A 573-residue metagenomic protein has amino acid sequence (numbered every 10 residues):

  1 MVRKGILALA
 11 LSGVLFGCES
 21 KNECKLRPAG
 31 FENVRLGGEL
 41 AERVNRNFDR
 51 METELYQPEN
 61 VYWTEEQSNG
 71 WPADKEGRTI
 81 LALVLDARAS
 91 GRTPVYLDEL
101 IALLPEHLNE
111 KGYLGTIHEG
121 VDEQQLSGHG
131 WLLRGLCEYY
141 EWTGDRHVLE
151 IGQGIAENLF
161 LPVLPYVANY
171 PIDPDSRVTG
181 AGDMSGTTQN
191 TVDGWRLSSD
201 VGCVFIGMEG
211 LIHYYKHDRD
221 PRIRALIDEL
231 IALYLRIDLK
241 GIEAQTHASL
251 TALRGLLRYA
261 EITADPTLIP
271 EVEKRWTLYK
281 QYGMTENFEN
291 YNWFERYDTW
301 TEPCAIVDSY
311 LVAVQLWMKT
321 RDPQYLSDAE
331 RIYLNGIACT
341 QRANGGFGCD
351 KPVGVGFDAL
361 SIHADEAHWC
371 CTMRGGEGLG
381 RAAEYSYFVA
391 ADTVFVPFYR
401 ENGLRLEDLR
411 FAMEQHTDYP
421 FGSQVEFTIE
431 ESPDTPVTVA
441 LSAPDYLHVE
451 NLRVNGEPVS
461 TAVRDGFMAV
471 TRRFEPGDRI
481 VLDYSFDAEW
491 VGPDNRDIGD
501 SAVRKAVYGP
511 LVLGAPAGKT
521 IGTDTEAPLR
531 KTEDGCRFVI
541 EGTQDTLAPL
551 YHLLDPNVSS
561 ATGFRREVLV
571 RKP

Functional and structural regions predicted by a protein language model:
F16-G17: C-terminal motif of bacterial Sec signal peptides marking the signal peptidase cleavage site
S20-R78, A82-T116, H147-G154, L164 (+1 more regions): Low-complexity, Ser/Thr/Pro/Gly-enriched N-terminal "stalk/linker" regions
N33, D86-I101, Y139-Q153, Y214-D228 (+4 more regions): Structural helix-adjacent loops and short alpha-helical linkers that scaffold large soluble proteins
N47-G70, E106-D122, V148, L161-L197 (+3 more regions): Glycine- and aromatic-rich loop/turn segments at beta-sheet edges
G70-R88, L97, Q124-E141, S198-H213 (+3 more regions): Well-ordered alpha-helical segments within folded domains of soluble proteins
E261-Q281, R296-G345: Catalytic-core region of carbohydrate-active enzymes that cleave or remodel glycosidic bonds
V272, L326-V425, V463, R472 (+1 more regions): C-terminal beta-rich recognition modules with glycine/proline-rich loops and embedded aromatic residues
T435-P444: Surface-exposed beta-strand/loop patches in extracellular or lumenal glycoproteins
